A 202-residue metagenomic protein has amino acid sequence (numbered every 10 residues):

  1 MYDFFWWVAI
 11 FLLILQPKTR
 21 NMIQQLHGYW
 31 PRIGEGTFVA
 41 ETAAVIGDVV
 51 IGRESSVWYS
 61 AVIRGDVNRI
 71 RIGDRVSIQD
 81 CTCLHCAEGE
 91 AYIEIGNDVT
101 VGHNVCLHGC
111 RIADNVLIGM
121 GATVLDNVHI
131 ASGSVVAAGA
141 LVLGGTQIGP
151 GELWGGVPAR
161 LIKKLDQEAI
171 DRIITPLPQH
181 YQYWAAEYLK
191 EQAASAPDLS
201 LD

Functional and structural regions predicted by a protein language model:
V8-E54, V62, Y181, A193-P197 (+1 more regions): Extended, small-residue-rich solenoid/repeat segments and analogous flexible loops that form exposed scaffolds
N21-W30, D66-D74, D80-C83, A87 (+2 more regions): Glycine-rich hexapeptide-repeat left-handed beta-helix
W58: Small cofactor-carrier domains centered on a conserved lysine used for covalent cofactor attachment
T100: Short proline/glycine- and basic residue-enriched helix-capping loop/turn segments at helix->loop/beta transitions
